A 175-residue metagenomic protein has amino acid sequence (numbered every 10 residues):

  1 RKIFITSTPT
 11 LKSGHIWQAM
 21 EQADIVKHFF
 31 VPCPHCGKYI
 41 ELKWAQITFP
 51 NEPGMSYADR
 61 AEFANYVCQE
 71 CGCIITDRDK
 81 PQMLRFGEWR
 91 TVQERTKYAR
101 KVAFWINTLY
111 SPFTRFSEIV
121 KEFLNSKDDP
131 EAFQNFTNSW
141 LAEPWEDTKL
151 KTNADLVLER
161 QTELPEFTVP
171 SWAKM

Functional and structural regions predicted by a protein language model:
R1-D155, Q161-M175: Short, flexible loop motifs at catalytic/binding sites
